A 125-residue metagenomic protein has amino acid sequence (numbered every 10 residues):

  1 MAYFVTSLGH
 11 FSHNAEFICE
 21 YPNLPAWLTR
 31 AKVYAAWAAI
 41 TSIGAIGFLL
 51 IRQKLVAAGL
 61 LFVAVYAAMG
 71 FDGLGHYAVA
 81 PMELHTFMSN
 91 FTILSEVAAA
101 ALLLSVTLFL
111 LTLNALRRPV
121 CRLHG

Functional and structural regions predicted by a protein language model:
A2-L28: Hydrophobic transmembrane helix segments
Y3-S12, A64-H76: Aromatic-anchored segments of alpha-helical transmembrane domains
C19-K32, M82-E96: Non-cytosolic membrane-interface motifs at loop->transmembrane helix junctions
A36-G44: Core segments of transmembrane alpha-helices that mediate helix-helix packing or line hydrophobic substrate/ligand
A45-M69: Loop-to-transmembrane helix junctions at the membrane interface
L55-A58, F71-I93: Membrane-helix boundary connector in multi-pass membrane proteins
L60-D72, I93-L103: Hydrophobic alpha-helical segments of small multi-pass membrane proteins
V97-L123: Membrane-water interface at the C-terminal end of transmembrane alpha helices
